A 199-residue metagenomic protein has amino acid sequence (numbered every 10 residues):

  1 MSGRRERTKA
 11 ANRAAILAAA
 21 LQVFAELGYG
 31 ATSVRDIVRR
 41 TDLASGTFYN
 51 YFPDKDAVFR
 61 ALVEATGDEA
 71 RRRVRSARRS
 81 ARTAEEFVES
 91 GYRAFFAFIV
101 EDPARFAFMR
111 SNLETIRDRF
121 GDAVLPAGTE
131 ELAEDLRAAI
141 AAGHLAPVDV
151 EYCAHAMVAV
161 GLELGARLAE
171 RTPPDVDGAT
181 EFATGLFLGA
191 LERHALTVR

Functional and structural regions predicted by a protein language model:
M1-L27, A31-L43, A57: Basic, helix-initiating cap at the start of DNA-binding domains
G3, A97-E101, E130-A141, V158-V160 (+1 more regions): C-terminal peripheral helix-coil segments that are non-catalytic and often amphipathic
T41-F52: Short hydrophobic/aromatic patch on the recognition helix
F52, F59-T66, M109: Alpha-helical DNA-contacting segments of helix-turn-helix folds
D56-V58, A104: A secondary-structure capping/hinge motif
A61, R72-E101, M157, T180: Hydrophobic alpha-helical connector segments
D68-R71, R117-A142, E151-H155, G178: Amphipathic alpha-helical packing segments from all-alpha helical-bundle domains
R75-A77, M109-I116: Short linear capping/connector segments at secondary-structure termini
